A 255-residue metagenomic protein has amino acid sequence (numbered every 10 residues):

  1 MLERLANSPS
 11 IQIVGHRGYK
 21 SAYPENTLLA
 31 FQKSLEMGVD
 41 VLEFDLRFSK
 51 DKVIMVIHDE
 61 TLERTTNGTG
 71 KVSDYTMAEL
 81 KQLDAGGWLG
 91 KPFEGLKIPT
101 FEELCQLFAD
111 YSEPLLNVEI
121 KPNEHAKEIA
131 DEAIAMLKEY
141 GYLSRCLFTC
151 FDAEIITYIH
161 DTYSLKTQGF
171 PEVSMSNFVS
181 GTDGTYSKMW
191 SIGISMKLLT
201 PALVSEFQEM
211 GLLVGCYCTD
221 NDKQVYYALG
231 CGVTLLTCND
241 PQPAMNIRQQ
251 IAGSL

Functional and structural regions predicted by a protein language model:
M1-L255: Phosphate-group recognition and catalysis centered on beta-loop-alpha active-site segments
